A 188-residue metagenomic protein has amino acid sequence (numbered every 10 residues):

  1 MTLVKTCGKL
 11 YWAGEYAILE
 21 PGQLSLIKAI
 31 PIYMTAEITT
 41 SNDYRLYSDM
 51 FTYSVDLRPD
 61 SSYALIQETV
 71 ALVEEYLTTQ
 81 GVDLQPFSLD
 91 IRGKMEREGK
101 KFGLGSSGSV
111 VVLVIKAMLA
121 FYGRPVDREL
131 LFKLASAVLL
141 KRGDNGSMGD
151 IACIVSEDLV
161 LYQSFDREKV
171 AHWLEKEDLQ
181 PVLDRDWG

Functional and structural regions predicted by a protein language model:
M1-L104, K116-V126, E157-L159: ATP-binding N-lobe of GHMP and related small-molecule kinases
I18-K28, Y53-S54, A120-G188: ATP-dependent small-molecule kinase catalytic core of the GHMP/sugar-kinase superfamily and closely related
S107: Short, conserved phosphate/pyrophosphate- and ester-handling motifs at nucleotide-, phospho-/glycolipid
L113: Active-site signature of alpha/beta-hydrolase-fold catalytic machinery across serine- and Asp/Cys-nucleophile hydrolases
